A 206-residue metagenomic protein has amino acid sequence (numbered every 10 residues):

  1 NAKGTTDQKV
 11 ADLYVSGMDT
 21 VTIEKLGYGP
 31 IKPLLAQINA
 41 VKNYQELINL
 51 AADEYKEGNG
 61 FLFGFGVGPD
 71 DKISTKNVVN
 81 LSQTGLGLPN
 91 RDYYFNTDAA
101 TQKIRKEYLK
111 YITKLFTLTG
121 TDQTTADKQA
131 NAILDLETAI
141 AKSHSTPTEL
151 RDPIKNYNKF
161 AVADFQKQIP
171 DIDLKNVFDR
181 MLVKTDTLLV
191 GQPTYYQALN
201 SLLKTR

Functional and structural regions predicted by a protein language model:
K3-R206: Noncatalytic, helix-rich "gating/capping" subdomain that lines the substrate-entry/channel surface of large enzyme
